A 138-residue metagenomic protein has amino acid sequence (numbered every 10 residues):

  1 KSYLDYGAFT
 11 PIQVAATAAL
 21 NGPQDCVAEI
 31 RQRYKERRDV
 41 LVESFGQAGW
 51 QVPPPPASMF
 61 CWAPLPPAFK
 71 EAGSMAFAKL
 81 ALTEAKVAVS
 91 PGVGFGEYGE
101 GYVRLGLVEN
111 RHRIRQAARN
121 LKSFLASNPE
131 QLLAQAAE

Functional and structural regions predicted by a protein language model:
K1-E138: PLP-dependent class I/II
